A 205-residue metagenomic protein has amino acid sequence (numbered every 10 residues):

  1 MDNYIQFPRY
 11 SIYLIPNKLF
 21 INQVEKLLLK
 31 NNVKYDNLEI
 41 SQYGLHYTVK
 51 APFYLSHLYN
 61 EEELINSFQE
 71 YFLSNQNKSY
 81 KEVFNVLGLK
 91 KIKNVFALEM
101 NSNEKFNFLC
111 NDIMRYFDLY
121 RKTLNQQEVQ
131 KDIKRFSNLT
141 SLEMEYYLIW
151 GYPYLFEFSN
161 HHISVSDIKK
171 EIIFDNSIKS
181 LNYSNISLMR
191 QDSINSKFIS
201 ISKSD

Functional and structural regions predicted by a protein language model:
M1-F84, G88-K90, K105-D205: Basic, often amphipathic N-terminal segments
I12-L14, F96-M100: Generic recognition of long tandem-repeat/solenoid scaffolds
I92-N94: Short acidic/glycine-enriched loop/turn segments that link adjacent beta-strands
